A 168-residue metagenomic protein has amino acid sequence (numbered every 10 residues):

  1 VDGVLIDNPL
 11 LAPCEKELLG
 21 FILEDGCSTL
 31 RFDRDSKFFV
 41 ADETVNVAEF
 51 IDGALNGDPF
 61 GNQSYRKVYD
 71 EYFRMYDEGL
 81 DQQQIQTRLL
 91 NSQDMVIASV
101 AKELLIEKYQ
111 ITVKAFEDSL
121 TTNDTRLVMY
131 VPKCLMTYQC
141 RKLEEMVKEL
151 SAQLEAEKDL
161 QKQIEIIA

Functional and structural regions predicted by a protein language model:
V1-Q86, E103-K108, E144-V147: Non-catalytic protein-protein interaction segments used by genome-maintenance enzymes to assemble and couple activities
D52, K67-A168: Bacterial replisome coupling helices
